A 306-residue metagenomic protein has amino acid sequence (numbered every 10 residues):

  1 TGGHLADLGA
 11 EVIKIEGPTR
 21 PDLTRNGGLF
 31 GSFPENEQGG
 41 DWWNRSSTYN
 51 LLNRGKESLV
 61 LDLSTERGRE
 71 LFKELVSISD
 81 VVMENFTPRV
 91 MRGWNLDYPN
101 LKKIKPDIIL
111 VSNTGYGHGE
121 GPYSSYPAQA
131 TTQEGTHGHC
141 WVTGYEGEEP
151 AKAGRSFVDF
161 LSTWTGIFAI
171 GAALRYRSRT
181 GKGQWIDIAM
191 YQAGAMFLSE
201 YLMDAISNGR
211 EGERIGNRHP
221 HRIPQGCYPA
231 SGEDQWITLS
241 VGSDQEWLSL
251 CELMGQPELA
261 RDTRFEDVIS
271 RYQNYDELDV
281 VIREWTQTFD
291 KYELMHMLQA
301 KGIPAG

Functional and structural regions predicted by a protein language model:
T1-R179: N-terminal helix-loop segment corresponding to the beta1-alpha1 unit of nucleotide/adenylate-binding folds
T19, G115-G117, M190-A195, G232 (+1 more regions): Glycine-rich beta-alpha junction loops
F30-N36, I206-E213: Short Pro/Gly-enriched beta-strand edge/turn motifs at strand-loop
G39-D41, Y49, E213-P220, G226-C227 (+1 more regions): Short Gly/Pro-enriched turn/cap motifs at secondary-structure boundaries
H118-G119, G147-S156, S178-G194, R210-P220 (+1 more regions): Conserved Rossmann-fold dehydrogenase catalytic segment
T131-E134, L161-F168, H219, V241-Q245 (+2 more regions): Conserved active-site and cofactor/substrate-binding residues in soluble primary-metabolism enzymes
G144, T163-G183, M196-N208, C251-E258: Oxidoreductase and adenylate-handling cofactor-binding alpha/beta cores
P224-A305: Aromatic-enriched alpha-helical interface/lid elements that frame and gate functional surfaces
